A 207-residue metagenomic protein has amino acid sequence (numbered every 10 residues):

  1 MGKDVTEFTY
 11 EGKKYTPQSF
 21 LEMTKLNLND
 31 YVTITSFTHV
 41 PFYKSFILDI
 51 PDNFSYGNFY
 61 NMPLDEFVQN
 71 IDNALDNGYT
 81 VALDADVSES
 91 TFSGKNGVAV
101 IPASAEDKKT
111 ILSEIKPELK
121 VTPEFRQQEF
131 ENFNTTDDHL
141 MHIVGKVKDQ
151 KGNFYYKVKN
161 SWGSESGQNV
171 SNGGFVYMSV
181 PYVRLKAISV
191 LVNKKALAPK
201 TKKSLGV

Functional and structural regions predicted by a protein language model:
M1-V207: Active-site signature of cysteine proteases
